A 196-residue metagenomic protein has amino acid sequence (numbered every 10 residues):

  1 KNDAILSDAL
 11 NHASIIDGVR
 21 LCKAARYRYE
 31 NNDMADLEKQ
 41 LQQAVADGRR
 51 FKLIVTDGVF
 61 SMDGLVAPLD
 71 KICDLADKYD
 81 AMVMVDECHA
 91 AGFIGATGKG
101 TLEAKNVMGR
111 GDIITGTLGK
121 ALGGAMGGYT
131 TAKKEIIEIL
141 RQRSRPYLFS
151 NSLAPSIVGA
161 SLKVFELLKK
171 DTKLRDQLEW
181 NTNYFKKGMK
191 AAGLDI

Functional and structural regions predicted by a protein language model:
K1-A13: Conserved PLP-anchoring active-site segment centered on the Schiff-base-forming lysine
A13-K23: Active-site-proximal loop->helix
L21-K23, Y79, R110: Short, structured coil segments at secondary-structure junctions
Y27, N31-V85: Active-site phosphate-binding strand-loop segment of PLP-dependent enzymes
T97, E103-I139: Active-site PLP attachment segment
G127, S144-L153: A short glycine-threonine-serine/GTX helix/turn-capping micro-motif
L162-I196: Conserved PLP-dependent catalytic core of the aminotransferase class-I/II
